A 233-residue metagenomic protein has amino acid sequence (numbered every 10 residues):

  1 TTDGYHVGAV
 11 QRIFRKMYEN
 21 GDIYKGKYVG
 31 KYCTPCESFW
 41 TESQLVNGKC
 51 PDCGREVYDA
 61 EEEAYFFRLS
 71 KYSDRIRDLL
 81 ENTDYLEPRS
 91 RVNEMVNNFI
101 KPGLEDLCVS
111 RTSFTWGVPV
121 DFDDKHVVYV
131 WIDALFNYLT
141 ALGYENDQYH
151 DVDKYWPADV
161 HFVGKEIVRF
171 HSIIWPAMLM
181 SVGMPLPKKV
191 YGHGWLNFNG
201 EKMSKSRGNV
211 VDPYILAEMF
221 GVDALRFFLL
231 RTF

Functional and structural regions predicted by a protein language model:
T1-I23: N-terminal Rossmann-like or analogous alpha/beta NTP/dinucleotide-binding catalytic cores that position adenine
G8-A9, P35, C53, A60-F233: Structured secondary-structure scaffolds
R15-Y24, C33-S43: Short, intrinsically disordered, charge-biased short linear motifs at domain edges
K16, Y32, K49, L107: The −1 position to Zn-ligating cysteines in a subset of zinc-ribbon hairpins
D22-K27, V57-Y58: A short alpha-helix-loop-beta-strand transition element characteristic of N-terminal alpha/beta dinucleotide-binding
K27-Y28, L45: Flanking scaffold residues of small Cys/His-coordinated metal-binding clusters
W40, E56-V57: Cys/His-rich microdomains that often coordinate metals
V46-R55: Cysteine-rich micro-motifs
